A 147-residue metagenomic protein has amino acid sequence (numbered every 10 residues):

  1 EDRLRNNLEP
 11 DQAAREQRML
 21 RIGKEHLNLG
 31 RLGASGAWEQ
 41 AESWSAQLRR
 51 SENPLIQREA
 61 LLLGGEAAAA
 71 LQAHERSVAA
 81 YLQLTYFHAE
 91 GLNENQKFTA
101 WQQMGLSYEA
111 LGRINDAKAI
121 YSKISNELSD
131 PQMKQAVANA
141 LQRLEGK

Functional and structural regions predicted by a protein language model:
E1-K147: Acidic, polar-rich low-complexity tracts and alpha-helical solenoid repeat scaffolds
